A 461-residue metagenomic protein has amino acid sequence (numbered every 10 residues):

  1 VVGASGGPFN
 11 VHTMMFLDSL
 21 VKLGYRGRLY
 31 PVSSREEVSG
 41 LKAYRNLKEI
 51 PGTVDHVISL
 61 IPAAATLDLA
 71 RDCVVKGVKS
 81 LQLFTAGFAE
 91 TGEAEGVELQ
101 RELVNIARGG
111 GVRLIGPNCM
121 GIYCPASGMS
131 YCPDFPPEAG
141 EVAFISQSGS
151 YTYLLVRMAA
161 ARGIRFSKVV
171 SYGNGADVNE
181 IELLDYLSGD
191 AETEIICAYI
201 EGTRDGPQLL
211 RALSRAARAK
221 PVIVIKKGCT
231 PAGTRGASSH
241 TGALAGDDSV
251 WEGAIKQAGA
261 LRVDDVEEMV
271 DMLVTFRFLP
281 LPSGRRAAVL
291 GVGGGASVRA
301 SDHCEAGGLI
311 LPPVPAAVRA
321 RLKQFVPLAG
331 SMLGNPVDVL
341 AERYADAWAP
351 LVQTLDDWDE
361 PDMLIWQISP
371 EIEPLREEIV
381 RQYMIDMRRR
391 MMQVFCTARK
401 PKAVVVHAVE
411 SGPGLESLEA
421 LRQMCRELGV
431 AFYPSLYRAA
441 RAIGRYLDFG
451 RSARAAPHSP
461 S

Functional and structural regions predicted by a protein language model:
V1-S461: Catalytic-core regions of core metabolic enzymes, especially those transforming organic acids/acyl-group intermediates
